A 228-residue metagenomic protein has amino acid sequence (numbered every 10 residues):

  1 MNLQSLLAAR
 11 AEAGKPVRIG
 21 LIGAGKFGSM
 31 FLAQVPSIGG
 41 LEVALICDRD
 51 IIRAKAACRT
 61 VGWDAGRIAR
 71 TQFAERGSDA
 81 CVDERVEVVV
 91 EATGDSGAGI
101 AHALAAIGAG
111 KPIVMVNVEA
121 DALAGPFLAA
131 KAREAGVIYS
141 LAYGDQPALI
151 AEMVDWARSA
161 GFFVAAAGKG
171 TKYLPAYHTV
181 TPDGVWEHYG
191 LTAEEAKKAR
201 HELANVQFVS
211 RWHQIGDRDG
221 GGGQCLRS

Functional and structural regions predicted by a protein language model:
M1-A105: N-terminal glycine-/serine-/threonine-rich beta1-alpha1-beta2 phosphate-ribose binding loop of Rossmann-like
K15-V17, L41, E84-V86, G108-K111 (+2 more regions): Short coil/turn connectors at secondary-structure junctions
I22, K26, R49-R53, E84 (+6 more regions): Conserved active-site and cofactor/substrate-binding residues in soluble primary-metabolism enzymes
Q34, R53, A57, F127-L128 (+2 more regions): Alpha-helical scaffold elements adjacent to nucleotide-binding pockets in ATP/GTP-utilizing enzyme cores
C58, G62, A132, A157: Conserved hydrophobic residues forming the short capping helix/wall of the S-adenosyl-L-methionine
F73-E75, V82, V88-E91, M115-V116 (+2 more regions): General beta-strand structural signal in soluble alpha/beta enzymes
T93, G97-A109, V116-I138, A142-D145 (+1 more regions): Rossmann-fold NAD(P)-binding glycine/threonine-rich loop
P126, A135-S228: Core active-site phosphate/anionic-ligand binding loop and the adjoining beta-turn-alpha structural block in enzyme
